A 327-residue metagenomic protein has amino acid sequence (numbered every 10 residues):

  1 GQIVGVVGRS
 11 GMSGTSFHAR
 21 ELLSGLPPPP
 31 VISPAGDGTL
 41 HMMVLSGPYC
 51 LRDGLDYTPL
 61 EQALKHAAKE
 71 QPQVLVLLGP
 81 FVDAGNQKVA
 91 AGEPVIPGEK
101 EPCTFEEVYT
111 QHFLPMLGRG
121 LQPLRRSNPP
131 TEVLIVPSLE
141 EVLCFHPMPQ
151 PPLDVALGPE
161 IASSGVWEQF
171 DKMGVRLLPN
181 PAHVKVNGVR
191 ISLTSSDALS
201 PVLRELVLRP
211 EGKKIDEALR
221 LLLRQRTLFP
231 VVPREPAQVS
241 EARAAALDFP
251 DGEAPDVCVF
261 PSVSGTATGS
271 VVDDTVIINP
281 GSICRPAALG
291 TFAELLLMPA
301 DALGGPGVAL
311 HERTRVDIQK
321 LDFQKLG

Functional and structural regions predicted by a protein language model:
Q2-G327: Extended recognition/assembly regions associated with phosphoester-bond processing machinery
